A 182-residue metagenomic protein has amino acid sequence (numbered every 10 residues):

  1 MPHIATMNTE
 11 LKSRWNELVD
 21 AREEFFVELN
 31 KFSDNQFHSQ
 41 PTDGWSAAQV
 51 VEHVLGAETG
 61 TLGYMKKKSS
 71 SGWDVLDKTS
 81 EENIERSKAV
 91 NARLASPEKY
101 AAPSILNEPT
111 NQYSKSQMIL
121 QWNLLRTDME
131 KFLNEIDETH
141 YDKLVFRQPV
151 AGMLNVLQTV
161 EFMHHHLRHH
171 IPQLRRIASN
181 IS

Functional and structural regions predicted by a protein language model:
M1, F26-N35, S96-S104, T139-F146: Short alpha-helical hairpin
M1-S13, G60-L120, S182: Short, helix-capping/interhelical loops that line the mouth of catalytic, cofactor-, or ligand-binding pockets
A5, V27, N35, N111-Q112 (+2 more regions): Alpha-helical interaction segments
T6-G44: An N-terminal domain-cap segment
L11, L18, A47, M118-W122 (+1 more regions): Hydrophobic packing residues in well-ordered alpha-helices of helical domains and bundles
V19, F26, E130, R175-A178: Class I S-adenosyl-L-methionine
V27, Q121-F132: Amphipathic alpha-helical packing segments from all-alpha helical-bundle domains
F37-V90, T127, N134-S182: Short, contiguous alpha-helical
